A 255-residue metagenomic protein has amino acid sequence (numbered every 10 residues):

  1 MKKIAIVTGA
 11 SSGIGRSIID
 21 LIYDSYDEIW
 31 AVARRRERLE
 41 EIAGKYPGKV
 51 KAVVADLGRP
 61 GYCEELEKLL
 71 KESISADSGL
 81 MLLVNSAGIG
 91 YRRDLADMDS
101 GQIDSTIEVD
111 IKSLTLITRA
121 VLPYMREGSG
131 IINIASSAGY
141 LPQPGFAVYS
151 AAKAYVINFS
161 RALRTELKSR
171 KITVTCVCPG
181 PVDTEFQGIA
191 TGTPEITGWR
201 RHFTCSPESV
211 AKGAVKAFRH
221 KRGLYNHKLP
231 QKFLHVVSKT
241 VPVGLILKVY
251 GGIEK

Functional and structural regions predicted by a protein language model:
S11-S12: Conserved glycine-rich cofactor-binding loop
S25-E41: Conserved glycine-rich Rossmann-like NAD(P)H-binding loop of the short-chain dehydrogenase/reductase
S86-Y91: Conserved NAD(P)H cofactor-binding loop of Rossmann-fold oxidoreductase domains
D94-L95, D99-I107: Substrate-binding pocket helix/loop in short-chain dehydrogenase/reductase
T118, A152: Active-site helix of classical SDR
S136: Residue(s) in the substrate-gating loop at a strand-loop-helix junction that position the organic substrate next
C176, T197-F233: C-terminal helical subdomain
